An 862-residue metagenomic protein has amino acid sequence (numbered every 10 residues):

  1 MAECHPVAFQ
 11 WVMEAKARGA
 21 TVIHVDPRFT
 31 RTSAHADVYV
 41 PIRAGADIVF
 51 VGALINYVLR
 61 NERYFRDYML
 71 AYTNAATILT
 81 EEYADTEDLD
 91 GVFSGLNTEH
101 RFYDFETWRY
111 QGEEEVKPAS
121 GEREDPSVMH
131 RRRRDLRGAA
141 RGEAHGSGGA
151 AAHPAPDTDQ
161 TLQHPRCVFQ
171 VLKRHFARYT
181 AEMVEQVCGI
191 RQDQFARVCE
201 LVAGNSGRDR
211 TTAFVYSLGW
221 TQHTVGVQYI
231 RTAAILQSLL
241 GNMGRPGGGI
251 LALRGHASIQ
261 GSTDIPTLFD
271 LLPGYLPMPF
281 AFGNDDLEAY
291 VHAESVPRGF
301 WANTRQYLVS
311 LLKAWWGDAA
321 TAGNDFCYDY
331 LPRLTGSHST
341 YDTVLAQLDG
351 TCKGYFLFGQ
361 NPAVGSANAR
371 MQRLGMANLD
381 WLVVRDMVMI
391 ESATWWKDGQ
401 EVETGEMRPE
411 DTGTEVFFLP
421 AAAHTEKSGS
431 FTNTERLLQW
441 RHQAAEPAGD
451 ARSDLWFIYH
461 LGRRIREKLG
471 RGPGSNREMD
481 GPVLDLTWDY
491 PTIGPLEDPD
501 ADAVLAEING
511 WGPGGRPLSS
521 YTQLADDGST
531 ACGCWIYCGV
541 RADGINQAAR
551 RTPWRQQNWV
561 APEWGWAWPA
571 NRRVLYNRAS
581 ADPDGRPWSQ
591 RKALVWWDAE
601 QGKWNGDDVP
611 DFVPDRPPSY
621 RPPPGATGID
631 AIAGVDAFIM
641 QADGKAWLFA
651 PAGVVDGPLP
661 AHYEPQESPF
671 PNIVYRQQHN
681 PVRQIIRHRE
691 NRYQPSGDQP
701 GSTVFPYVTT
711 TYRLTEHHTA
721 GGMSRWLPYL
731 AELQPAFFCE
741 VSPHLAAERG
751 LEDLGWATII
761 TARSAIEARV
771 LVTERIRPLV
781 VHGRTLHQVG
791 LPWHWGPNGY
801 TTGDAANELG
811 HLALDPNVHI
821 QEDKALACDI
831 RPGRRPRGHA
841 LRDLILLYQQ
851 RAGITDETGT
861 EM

Functional and structural regions predicted by a protein language model:
M1-M13, R18-A20, A140-P156, V171 (+2 more regions): Extended redox/cofactor-interaction regions of prokaryotic respiratory oxidoreductases
G19, R28-A34, V38-N205, V296 (+2 more regions): Long, well-ordered, tryptophan-enriched scaffold segments
D26-R31, M387-I390: Short, polar loop motifs at secondary-structure junctions
A34-I42, E403-T404, P420, L437-A448 (+1 more regions): Short beta-alpha connecting loops at secondary-structure transitions that line or flank enzyme active sites
A71-A75, L201-V202, S217-G219, G249-Q260 (+2 more regions): A glycine-rich phosphate-binding loop feature that marks nucleotide/adenosyl-phosphate handling sites
R174-F176, R197-A213, Y341-K353: Glycine-rich phosphate/diphosphate-binding loops that line cofactor/substrate pockets in enzymes
T414-E446, W647-F649, V772, W793 (+1 more regions): Glycine/threonine-rich phosphate-binding loop and adjacent beta-strand/alpha-helix elements that clamp
W456-W511, E600, N605-V609, V613-P681 (+5 more regions): Long, contiguous, secondary-structure-rich segments that constitute the structural scaffold of globular domains
